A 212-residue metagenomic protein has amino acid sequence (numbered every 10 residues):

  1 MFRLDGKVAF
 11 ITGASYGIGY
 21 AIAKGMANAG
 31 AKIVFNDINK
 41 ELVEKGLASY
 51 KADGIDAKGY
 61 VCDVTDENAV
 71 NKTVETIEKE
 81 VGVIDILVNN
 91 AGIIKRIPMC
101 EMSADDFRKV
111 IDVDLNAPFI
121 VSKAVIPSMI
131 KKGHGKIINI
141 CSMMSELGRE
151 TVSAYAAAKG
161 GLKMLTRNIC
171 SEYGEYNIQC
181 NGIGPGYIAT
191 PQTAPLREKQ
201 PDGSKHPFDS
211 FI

Functional and structural regions predicted by a protein language model:
V8, S15-Y16: Conserved glycine-rich cofactor-binding loop
I97-C100, L147-S153, E175-Y176: Active-site loop immediately N-terminal to the catalytic Tyr-X3-Lys motif of short-chain dehydrogenase/reductase
P98-M99, D106-I111, F208-F211: Substrate-binding pocket helix/loop in short-chain dehydrogenase/reductase
S122, A158, T166: Active-site helix of classical SDR
P127, S171-E175: Alpha-helical segment proximal to the catalytic Tyr-Lys
S142: Residue(s) in the substrate-gating loop at a strand-loop-helix junction that position the organic substrate next
E175, Y187-I212: A glycine/serine/threonine-rich, flexible loop-to-helix segment that serves as the NAD(P) cofactor-binding "lid"
